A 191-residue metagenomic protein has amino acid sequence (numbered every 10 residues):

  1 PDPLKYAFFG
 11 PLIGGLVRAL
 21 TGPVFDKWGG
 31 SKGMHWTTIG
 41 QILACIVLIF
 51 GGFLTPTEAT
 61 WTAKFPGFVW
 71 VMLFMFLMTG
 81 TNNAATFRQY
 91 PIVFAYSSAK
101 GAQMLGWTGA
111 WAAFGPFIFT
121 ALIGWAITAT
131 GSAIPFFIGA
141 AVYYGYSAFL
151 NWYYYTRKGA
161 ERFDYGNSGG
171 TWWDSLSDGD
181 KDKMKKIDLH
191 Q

Functional and structural regions predicted by a protein language model:
P1-L12, K100-W107: Loop-to-transmembrane helix entry
P11, S31-A85: C-terminal transmembrane helical hairpin of 12-TM major facilitator-type secondary transporters
P11-A19, A113-F117: Residue-level signature of mid-helix packing/kink "hotspots" within the transmembrane helices of 12-pass Major
V17-G30, I127: Helix-to-loop junctions at the C-terminal end of transmembrane segments in multipass secondary transporters
G51-G52, I138-H190: Multi-pass alpha-helical transporter architecture, strongest for 12-TM Major Facilitator/SLC carriers used
G80-Y96: Intracellular juxtamembrane helix-capping segments at the cytosolic ends of symmetry-related transmembrane helices
S97-T130: A late C-terminal transmembrane helix in Major Facilitator Superfamily
I123-Y144: A membrane-interface helix-boundary motif in multi-pass transporters
